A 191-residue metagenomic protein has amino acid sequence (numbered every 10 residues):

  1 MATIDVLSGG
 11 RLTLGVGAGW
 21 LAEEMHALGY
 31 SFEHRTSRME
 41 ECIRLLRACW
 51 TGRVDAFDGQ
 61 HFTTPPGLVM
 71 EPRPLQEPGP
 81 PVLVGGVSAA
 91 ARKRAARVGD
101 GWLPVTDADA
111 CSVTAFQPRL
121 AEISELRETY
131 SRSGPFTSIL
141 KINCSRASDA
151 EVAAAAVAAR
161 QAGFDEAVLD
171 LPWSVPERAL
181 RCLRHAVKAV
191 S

Functional and structural regions predicted by a protein language model:
M1-S191: Active-site-adjacent structural elements that line small-molecule/cofactor binding pockets in enzymes
